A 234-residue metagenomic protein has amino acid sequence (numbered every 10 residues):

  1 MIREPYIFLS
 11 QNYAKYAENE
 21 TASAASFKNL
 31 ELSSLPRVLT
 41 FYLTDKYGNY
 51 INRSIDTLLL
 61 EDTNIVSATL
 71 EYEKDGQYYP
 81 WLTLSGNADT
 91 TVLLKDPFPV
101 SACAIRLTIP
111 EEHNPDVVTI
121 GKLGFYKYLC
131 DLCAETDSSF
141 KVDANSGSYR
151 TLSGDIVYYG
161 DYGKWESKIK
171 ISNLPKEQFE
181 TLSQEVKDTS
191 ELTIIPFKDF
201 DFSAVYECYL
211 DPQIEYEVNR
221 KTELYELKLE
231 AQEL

Functional and structural regions predicted by a protein language model:
M1-V38, Y42-I65, Y78-L234: Extracellular/virion structural assembly segments
T69-E71: Beta-strand signatures of extracellular beta-sandwich domains
